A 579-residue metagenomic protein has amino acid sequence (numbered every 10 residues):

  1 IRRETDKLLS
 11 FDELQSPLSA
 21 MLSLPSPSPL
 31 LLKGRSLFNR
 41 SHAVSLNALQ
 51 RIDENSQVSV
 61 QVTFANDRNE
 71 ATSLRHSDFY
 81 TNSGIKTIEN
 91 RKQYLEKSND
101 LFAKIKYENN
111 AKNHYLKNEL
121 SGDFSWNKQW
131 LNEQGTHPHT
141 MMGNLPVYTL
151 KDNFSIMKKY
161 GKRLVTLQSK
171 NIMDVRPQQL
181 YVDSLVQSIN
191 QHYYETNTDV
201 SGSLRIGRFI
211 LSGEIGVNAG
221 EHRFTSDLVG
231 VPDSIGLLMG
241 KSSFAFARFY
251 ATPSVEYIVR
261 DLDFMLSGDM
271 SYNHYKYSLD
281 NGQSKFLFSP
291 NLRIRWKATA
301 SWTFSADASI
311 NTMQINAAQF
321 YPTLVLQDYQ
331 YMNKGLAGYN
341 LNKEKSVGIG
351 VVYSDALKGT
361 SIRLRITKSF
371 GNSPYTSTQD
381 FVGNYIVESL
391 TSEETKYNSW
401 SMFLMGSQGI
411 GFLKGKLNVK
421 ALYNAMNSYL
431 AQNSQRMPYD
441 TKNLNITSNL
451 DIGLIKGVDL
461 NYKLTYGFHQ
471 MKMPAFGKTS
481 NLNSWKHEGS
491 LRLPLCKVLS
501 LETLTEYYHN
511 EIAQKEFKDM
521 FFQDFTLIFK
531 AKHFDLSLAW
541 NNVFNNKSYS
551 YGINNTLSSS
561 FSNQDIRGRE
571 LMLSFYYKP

Functional and structural regions predicted by a protein language model:
I1-W126, M141-Q168, S201-I210, R293-T303 (+12 more regions): Membrane-proximal, glycine/serine-rich, low-complexity loop/turn segments characteristic of large bacterial
R2-E4, I105, L292, W296 (+4 more regions): N-terminal short leaders/motifs
L9-S16, L22-S23, A71-T87, K128-H137 (+11 more regions): Outer-membrane beta-barrel translocator domains and adjoining extracellular loop/strand segments of Gram-negative
S36-F38, Q93-N99, P138-Y148, L185-Y194 (+9 more regions): Replace "Gram-negative outer membrane beta-barrel proteins" with "bacterial and organellar outer membrane beta-barrel
S41-N69, Q93-S278, K297, T360-K368 (+2 more regions): Face-selective signature of the C-terminal outer-membrane beta-barrel domain
G240, T252-S254, D263-S267, D280-L287 (+3 more regions): C-terminal amphipathic "assembly/sorting" segment characterized by alternating charged and hydrophobic residues
Y339-S346, R365-M405: Signature for the C-terminal beta-barrel architecture of outer-membrane proteins
L460-I528: C-terminal beta-barrel architecture of Gram-negative outer-membrane proteins
